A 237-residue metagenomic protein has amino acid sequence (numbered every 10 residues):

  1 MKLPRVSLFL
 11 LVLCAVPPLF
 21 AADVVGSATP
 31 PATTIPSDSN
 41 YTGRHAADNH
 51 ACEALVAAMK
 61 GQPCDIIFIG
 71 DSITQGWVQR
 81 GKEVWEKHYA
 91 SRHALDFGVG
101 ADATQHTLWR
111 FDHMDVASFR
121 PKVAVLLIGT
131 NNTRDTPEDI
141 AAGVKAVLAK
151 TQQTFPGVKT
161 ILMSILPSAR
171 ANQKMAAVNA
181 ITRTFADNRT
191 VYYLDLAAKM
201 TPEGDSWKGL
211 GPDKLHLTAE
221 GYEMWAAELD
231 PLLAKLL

Functional and structural regions predicted by a protein language model:
M1-I69, I73-K87, A234-L237: N-terminal secretory targeting modules
L13, A169-L237: Catalytic His-Asp segment of secreted/periplasmic serine-dependent ester chemistry enzymes
I35-R44, D96-H106, R134, K214: Acidic/histidine-rich helix-loop elements that form or flank divalent-metal/phosphate-binding sites at the catalytic
A54, F68, D102, H106 (+7 more regions): Extracytoplasmic/secreted proteins, especially bacterial periplasmic and envelope-associated proteins
M59-P63, K87-A90, A117-R120, Q153-T154 (+1 more regions): Extracellular/periplasmic catalytic domains that process cell-envelope and extracellular macromolecules
D65-G70, H93-G98, K122-I128, K159-S164 (+2 more regions): Structural recognition of the beta-strand scaffold that forms the well-ordered cores of secreted hydrolase catalytic
Q75-A90, T104-K145, K150, I161 (+1 more regions): Oxyanion-hole/transition-state-stabilizing segment in secreted/luminal serine hydrolases and related acyltransferases
D112, G129, K145, A149-P156 (+4 more regions): Sec-exported extracytoplasmic/periplasmic mature domains
